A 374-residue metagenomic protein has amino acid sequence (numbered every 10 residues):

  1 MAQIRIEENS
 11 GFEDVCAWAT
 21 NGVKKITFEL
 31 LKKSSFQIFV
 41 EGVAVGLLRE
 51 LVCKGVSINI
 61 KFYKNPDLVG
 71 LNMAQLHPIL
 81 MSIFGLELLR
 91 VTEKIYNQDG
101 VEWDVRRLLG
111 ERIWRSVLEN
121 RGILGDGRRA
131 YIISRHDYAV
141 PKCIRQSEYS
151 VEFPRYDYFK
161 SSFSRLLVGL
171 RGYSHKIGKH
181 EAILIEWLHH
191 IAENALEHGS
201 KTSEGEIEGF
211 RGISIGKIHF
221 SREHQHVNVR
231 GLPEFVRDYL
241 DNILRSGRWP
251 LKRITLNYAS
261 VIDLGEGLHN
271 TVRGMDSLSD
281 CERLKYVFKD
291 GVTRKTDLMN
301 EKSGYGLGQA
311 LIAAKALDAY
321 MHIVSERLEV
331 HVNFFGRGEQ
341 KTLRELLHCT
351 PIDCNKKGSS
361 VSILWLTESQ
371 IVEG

Functional and structural regions predicted by a protein language model:
M1-E29, R49-G55, N59, I79-I95 (+4 more regions): Flexible, glycine-/charge-rich segments associated with ATP-binding catalytic modules
I4, K33-F36, S164-H189: Conserved short strand/loop->alpha-helix "switch" segment adjacent to the catalytic nucleotide/phosphoryl-transfer site
I6, I113, I144-Y156, I177 (+4 more regions): Regulatory and interdomain segments flanking nucleotide-handling catalytic cores in signaling/defense enzymes
A19-T20, S34-V40: Alpha-helical protein-protein interaction scaffolds
V56-G70: A short amphipathic beta-strand at an alpha->beta junction
F153-R165: N-terminal pre-Walker A segment at the start of P-loop NTPase domains
K176-L251, G308-I312: Conserved ATP-binding N-box helix of the HATPase_c
D263: Acidic ATP/Mg2+-coordinating residue in the GHKL
